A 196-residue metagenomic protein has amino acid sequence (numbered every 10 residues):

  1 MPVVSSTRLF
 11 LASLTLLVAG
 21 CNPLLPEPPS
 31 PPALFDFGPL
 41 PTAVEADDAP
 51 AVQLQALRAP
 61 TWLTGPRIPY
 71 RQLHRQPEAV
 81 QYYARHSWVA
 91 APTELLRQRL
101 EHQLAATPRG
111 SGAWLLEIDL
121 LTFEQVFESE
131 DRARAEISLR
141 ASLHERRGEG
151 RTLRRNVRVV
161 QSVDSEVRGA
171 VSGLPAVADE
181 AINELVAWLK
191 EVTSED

Functional and structural regions predicted by a protein language model:
M1-P23: Sec-dependent bacterial lipoprotein signal peptides
C21-V89, V192-D196: A structural "domain/chain start" motif
N22-L40, Q98, H102-G148: Surface-exposed short loop/turn segments
A51-L57, P69-R71, L115-L121, E136-R140 (+1 more regions): Soluble periplasmic/extracytoplasmic beta-strand elements of cell-envelope proteins
P60, Q98-G110, E184, W188-E195: Structured segments of extracytoplasmic/periplasmic soluble domains in secreted or envelope-associated proteins
P77-S87, R147-A187, S194: Short secondary-structure boundary motifs at beta->alpha junctions and helix caps
P92, R97-Q98: Low-complexity, acidic/polar, glycine-enriched regions of mature
